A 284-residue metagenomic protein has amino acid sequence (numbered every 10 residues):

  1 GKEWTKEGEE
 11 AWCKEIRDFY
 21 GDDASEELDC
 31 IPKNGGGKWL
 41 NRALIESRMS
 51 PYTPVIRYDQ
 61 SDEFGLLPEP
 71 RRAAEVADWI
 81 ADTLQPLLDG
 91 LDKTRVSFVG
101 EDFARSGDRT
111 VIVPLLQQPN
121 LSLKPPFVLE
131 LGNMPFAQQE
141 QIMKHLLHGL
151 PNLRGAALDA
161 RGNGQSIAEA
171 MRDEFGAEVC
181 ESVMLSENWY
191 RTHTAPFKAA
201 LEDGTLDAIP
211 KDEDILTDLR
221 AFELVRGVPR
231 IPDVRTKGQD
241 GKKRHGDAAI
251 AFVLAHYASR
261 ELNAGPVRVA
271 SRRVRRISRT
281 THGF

Functional and structural regions predicted by a protein language model:
G1-F98: Non-catalytic, compositionally simple segments
G1-Y20, P151, I167-D173, V179-S182 (+1 more regions): ASCE P-loop NTPase helicase motor core
K2, R71-K93, D108-A160, E169 (+1 more regions): Nucleic-acid-processing active sites and adjacent nucleic-acid-binding tracks, predominantly divalent metal-dependent
E27, I31, V113-P114, G164-E169 (+1 more regions): C-terminal nuclease/phosphodiesterase catalytic domains that cleave nucleic-acid phosphodiester bonds
R95-F98, G107-T110, L153, L216 (+1 more regions): Active-site lining segments that contact anionic ligands and/or coordinate catalytic metals
F98, V128, V179-V183: Conserved beta-strand scaffold positions in the cores of enzyme catalytic domains, especially in NTP/NDP-utilizing
G100-D102: Short hydrophobic beta-strand that contains or immediately precedes a catalytic carboxylate
R105, G162-N163: Conserved nucleotide-binding/hydrolysis micro-motifs of P-loop NTPases
